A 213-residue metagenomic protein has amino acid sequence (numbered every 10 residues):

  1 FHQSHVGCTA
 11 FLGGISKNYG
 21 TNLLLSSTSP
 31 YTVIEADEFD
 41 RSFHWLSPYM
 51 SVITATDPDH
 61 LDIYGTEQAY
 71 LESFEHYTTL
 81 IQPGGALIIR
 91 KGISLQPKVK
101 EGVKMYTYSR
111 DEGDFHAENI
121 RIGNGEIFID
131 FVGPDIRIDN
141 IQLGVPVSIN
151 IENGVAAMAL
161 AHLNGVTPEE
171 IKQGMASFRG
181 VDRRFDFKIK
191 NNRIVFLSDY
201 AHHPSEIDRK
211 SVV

Functional and structural regions predicted by a protein language model:
Q3-V6, L24-T28, P48-V195: Acidic, Mg2+-coordinating active-site environments of NTP-dependent enzymes
H5-N18: Short beta-strand-centered segment that lines the nucleotide-binding/catalytic pocket of NTP-utilizing
F11-L12, E35, T54, R90: Short beta-strand segments
P30-F39, F196-H202: Switch II (G3) loop of P-loop NTPases
A36-H44, R209: Short amphipathic alpha-helices and their capping/turn segments at secondary-structure boundaries
E38-D40, P58, I93, H202-H203: Short, glycine/acidic-enriched loop or turn micro-motifs at the edges of active sites
R183, Y200-D208: Glycine-rich phosphate/pyrophosphate-binding beta-alpha loops
V212-V213: Conserved small/polar residues in nucleotide/adenosyl-binding loops
